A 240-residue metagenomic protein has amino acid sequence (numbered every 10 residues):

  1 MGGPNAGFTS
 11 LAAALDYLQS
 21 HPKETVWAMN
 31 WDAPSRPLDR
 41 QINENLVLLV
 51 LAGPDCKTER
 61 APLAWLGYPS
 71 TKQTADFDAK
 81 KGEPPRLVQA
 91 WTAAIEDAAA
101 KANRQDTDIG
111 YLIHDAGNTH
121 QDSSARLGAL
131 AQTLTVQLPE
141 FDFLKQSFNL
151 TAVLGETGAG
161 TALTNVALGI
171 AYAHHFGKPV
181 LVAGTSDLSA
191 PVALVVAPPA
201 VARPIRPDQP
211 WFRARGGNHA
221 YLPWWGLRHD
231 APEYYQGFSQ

Functional and structural regions predicted by a protein language model:
M1-G2, A98-L130, Q137-L138: Conserved beta-ketoacyl condensing-enzyme motif
M1-P22, W27-M29, A129-T164: Conserved catalytic cysteine-centered active-site region of acyl-thioester-dependent Claisen-condensing enzymes
N5-S10, A33-L38, R86, G117-D122 (+2 more regions): Short acidic, S/G/P-rich loop/turn micro-motifs used as interaction or catalytic elements
L11-A12, P84-A98, D122-L134, L163-A167: Well-ordered, non-membrane alpha-helical segments in soluble/globular domains
T25-M29, K178-A183: Cysteine-clustered segments with highest specificity for TGF-beta superfamily mature ligands
P34, L38-D97, A197-Q240: Condensing-enzyme catalytic core mediating Claisen C-C bond formation in acyl metabolism
E156-A162, G169-I170, H174-V182, L188-S189: Membrane-proximal bilayer-interacting regions
V182-R206: A contiguous, mid-protein "functional segment" used to position or interact with cofactors/ions or partner subunits
